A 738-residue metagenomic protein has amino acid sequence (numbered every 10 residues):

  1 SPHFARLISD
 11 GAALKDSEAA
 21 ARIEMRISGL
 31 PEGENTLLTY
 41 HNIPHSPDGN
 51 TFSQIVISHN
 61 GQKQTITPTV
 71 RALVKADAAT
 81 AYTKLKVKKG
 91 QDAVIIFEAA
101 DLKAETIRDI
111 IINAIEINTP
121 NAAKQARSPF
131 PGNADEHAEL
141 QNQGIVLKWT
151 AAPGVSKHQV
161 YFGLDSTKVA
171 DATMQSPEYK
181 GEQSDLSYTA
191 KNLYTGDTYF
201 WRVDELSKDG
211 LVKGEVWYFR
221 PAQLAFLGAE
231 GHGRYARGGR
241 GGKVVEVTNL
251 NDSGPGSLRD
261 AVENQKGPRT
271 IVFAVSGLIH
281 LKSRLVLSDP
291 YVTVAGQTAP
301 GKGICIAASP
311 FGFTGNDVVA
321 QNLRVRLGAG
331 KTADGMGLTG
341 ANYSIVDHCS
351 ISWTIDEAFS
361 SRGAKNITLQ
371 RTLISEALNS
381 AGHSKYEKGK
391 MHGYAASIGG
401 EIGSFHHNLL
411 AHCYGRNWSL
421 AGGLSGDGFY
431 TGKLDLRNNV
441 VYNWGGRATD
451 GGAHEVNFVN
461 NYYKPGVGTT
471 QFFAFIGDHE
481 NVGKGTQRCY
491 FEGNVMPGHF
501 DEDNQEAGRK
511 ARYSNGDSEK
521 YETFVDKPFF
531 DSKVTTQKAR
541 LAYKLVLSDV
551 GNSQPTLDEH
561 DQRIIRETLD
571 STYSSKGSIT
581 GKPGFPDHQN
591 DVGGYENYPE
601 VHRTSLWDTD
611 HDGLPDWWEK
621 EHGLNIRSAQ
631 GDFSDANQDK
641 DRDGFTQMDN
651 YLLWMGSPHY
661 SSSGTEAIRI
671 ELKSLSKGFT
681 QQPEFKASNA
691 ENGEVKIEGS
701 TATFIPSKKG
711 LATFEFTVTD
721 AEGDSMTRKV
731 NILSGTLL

Functional and structural regions predicted by a protein language model:
S1-A122: Compositionally biased, intrinsically disordered or flexible polar/acidic segments
Q141, R259-G267, L278-T293, G303-Q321 (+2 more regions): Extracellular beta-strand-rich solenoid/capping regions of secreted or surface-exposed proteins that bind or remodel
Q159-G196, K208-E215: Recognizes extended acidic, P/S/T-rich segments that occur within or adjacent to Ig-like beta-sandwich modules
L164, E666-I705, V730: Surface-exposed or secretory-pathway low-complexity segments enriched in glycine-proline and Ser/Thr/acidic residues
F226-I271: Acidic Gly/Asp/Thr-rich repetitive segments characteristic of extracellular carbohydrate-active and adhesion proteins
Y291, G296, N316-L327, G340-W353 (+5 more regions): Right-handed parallel beta-helix
S419, L424, Y430-D591: Extracellular beta-rich repeat passengers
D591-G664: Extracellular calcium-associated, cysteine-rich motifs in secreted modular proteins
